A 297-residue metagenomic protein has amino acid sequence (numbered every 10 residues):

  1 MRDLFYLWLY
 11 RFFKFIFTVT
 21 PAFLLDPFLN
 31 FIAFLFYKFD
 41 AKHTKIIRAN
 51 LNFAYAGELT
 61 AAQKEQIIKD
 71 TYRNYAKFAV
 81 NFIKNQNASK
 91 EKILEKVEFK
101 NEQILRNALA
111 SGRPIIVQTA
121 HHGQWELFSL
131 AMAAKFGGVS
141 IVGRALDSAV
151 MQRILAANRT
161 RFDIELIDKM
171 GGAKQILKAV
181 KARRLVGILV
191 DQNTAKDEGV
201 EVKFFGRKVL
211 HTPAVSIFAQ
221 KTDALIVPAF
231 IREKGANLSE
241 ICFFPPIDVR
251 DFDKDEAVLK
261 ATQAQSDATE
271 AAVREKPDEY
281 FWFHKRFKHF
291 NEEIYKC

Functional and structural regions predicted by a protein language model:
M1-T119: Membrane-anchoring hydrophobic helices of lipid-metabolizing enzymes
R2, A61, L166, D255-L259: Flexible, glycine- and charge-enriched loops at secondary-structure boundaries
F12, L24, I47, T71 (+4 more regions): Hydrophobic alpha-helical segments typical of transmembrane helices and their membrane-interface/capping positions
F39, Q66-K69, N107, A134 (+1 more regions): Non-catalytic C-terminal accessory region of glycerolipid acyltransferases and related lyso-lipid remodeling enzymes
E95-E98, S148, L166-K169, K208-V209 (+1 more regions): A conditional alpha-helix N-cap/helix-loop micro-motif detector
S111-M170, N193-V200: Catalytic core of membrane glycerolipid acyltransferases/transacylases, capturing the structured, soluble-facing
